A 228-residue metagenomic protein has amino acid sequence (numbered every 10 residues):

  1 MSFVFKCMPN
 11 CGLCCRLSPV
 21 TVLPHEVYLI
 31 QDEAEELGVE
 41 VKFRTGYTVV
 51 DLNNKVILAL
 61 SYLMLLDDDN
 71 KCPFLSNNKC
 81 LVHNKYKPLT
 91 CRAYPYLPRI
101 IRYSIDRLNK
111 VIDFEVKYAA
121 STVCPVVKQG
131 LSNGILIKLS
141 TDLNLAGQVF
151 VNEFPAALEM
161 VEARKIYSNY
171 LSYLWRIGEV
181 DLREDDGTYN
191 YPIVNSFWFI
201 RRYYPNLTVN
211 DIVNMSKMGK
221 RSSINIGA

Functional and structural regions predicted by a protein language model:
M1-A228: Short loop/turn segments that flank or connect secondary-structure elements
